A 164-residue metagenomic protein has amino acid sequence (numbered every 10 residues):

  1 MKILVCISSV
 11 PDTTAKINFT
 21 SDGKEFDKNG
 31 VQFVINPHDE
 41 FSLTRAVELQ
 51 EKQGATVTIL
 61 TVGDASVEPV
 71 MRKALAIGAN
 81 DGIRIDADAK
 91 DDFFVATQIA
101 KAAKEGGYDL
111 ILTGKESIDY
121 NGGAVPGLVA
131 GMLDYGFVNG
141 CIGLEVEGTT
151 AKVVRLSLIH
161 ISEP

Functional and structural regions predicted by a protein language model:
M1-V62: N-terminal beta-strand-loop-alpha-helix module at the start of alpha/beta ligand-binding or catalytic domains
S9-V10, E116-I118: Short glycine-rich anion-binding loops that position phosphate/pyrophosphate groups of nucleotides and phosphorylated
T13-K16, E40-T44, V67-P69, D119-V125: Short glycine/serine/threonine-rich phosphate/pyrophosphate-binding segments that cradle anionic phosphate groups
P69-V95: A glycine-rich helix N-cap at a beta->alpha junction
A103-Y108: Glycine-rich phosphate-binding loop signature in dinucleotide/nucleotide-binding domains
Y120-F137: Short Gly/Thr/Asp-enriched flexible loops that form oxyanion-binding sites at enzyme active sites
G136-L156: Glycine/threonine-rich beta-strand-loop-alpha-helix active-site module that forms ligand/phosphate-binding
L156-P164: Residue-level detector of conserved catalytic or cofactor/ligand-binding positions in enzyme active sites
